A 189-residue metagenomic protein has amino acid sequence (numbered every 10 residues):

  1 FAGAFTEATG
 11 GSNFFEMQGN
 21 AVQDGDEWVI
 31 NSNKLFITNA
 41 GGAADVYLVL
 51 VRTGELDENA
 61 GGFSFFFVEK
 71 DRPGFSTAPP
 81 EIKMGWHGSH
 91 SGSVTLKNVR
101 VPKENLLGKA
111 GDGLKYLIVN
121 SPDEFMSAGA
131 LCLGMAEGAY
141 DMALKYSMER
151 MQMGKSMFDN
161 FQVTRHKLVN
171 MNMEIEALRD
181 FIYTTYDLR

Functional and structural regions predicted by a protein language model:
F1-T6, L50: A short, Trp-centered hydrophobic/proline-enriched beta-strand micro-motif
G10, L35-G41, W86, D123-A128: Glycine-rich phosphate/pyrophosphate-binding beta-alpha loops
G10-M17: Active-site-adjacent elements of ketosynthase-type condensing enzymes
G19-V22: A structural signal for short hydrophobic beta-strand segments in well-ordered beta-sheet cores
N31-T77: A short core secondary-structure module
S76-E176: Glycine-rich beta->alpha junctions and the first turn(s) of the following alpha-helix
V169-R189: Active-site pocket-lining segment
